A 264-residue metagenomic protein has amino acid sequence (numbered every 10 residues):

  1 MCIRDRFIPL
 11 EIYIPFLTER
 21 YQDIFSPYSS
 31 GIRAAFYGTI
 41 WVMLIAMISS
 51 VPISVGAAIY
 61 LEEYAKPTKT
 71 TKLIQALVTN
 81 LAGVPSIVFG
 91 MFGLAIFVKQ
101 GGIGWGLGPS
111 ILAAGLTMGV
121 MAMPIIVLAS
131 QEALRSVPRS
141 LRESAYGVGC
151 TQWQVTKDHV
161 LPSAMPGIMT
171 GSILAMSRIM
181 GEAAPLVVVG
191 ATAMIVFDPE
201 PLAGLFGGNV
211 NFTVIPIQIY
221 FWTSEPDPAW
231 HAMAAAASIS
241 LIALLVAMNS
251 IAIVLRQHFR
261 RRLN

Functional and structural regions predicted by a protein language model:
M1-I3: Short, small-residue-biased leader/transition segments that mark boundaries at the very start of proteins
D23-S30, V187-I242: Interhelical loop and adjacent transmembrane-helix boundary motif in polytopic membrane transport permeases
S29-W41, I45, T71-A82, D227 (+1 more regions): Alpha-helical membrane-interface segments at transmembrane helix boundaries
Y37, W41-S49, I53, H159 (+2 more regions): Hydrophobic alpha-helical transmembrane segments of multipass integral membrane proteins, especially permease/channel
A46-V78, M91, K99, I253-R261: Transmembrane-helix boundary motif in ABC transporter permease subunits
M47, A129-S130, V137-P138, Q152-G190: Transmembrane alpha-helices
T79-G119: Generic hydrophobic transmembrane alpha-helix motif, especially the helices
